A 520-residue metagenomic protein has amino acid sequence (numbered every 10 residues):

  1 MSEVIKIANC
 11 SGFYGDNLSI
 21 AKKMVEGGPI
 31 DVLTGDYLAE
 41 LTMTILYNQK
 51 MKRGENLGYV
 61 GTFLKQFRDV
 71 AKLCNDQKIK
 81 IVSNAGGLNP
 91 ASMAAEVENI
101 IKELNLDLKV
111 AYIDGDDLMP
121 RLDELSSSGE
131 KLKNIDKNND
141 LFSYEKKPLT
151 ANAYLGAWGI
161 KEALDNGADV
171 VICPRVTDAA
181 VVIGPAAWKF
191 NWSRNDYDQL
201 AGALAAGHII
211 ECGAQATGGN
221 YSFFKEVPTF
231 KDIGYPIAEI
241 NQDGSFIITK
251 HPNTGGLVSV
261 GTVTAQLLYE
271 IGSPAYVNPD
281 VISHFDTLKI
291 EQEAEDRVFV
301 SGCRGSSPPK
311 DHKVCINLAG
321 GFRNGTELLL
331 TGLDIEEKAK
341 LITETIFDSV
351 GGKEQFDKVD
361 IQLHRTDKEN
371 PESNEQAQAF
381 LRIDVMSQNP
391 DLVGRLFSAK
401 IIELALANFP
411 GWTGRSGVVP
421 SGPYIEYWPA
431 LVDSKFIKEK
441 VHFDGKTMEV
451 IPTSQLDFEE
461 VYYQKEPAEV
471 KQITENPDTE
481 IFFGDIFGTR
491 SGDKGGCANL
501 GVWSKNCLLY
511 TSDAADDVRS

Functional and structural regions predicted by a protein language model:
S2, L41-N56, L118-K146: Gly-rich Lys/Arg/Thr-decorated short loops/hinges at beta-loop-alpha junctions or inter-strand turns that position
S2-K22: N-terminal amphipathic/basic leader segments beginning at the initiator methionine
E103-L118, I183-F224: Catalytic or ion-translocation cores adjacent to nucleophile or general acid/base/metal-coordination motifs in diverse
D107-V110, A216-K231, P274-Q292, S349-H364 (+2 more regions): Flexible, glycine/charged-enriched surface loops at secondary-structure junctions
I210-E293: A conserved active-site cap/scaffold subdomain adjacent to cofactor or substrate pockets
D296-D360, F380-D384, D391-L396, G496-W503: C-terminal catalytic subdomain
L392-D493, A498: C-terminal amphipathic alpha-helical interaction region
Y510, A514-R519: Single conserved hydrophobic/aromatic residue that forms the stacking wall/gate of nucleotide- or nucleobase-binding
